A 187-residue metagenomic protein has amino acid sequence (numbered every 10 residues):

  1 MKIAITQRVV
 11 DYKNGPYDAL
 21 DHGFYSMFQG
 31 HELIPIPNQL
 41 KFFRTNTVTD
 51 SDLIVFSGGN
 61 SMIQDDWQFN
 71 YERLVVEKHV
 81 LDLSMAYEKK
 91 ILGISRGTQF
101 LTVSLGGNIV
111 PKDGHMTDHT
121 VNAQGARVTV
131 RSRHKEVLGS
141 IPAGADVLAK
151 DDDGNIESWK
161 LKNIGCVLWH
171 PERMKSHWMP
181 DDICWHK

Functional and structural regions predicted by a protein language model:
M1-R96, V103, V110, H115-R127 (+4 more regions): N-terminal beta1-alpha1 cap of cysteine-dependent amidohydrolase-like domains
T129-V130, G165-H170: Active-site-proximal beta-strand elements of phosphoester/diester hydrolases
